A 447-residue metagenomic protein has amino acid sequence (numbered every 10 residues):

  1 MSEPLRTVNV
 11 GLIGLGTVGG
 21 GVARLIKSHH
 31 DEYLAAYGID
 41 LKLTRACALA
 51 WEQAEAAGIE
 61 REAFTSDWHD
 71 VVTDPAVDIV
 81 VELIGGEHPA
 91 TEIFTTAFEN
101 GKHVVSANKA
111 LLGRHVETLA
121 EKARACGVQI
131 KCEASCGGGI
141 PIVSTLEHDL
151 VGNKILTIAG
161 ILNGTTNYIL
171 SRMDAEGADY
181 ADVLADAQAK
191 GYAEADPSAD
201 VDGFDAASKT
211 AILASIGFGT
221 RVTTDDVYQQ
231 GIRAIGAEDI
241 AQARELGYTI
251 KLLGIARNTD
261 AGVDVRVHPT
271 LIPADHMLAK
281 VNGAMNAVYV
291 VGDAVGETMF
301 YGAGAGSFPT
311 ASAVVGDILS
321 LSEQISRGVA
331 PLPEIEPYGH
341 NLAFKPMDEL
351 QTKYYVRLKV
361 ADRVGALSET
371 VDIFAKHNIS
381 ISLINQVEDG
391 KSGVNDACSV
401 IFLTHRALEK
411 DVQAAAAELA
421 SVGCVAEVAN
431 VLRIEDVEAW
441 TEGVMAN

Functional and structural regions predicted by a protein language model:
S2-N100: N-terminal glycine-/serine-/threonine-rich beta1-alpha1-beta2 phosphate-ribose binding loop of Rossmann-like
A90-T96, N100, K109-E147: Rossmann-fold NAD(P)-binding glycine/threonine-rich loop
H103-V105, I381: A short hydrophobic/small-residue beta-strand
R124-D205, I212: Rossmann-like NAD(P)H-binding beta-loop-alpha module
D182-K280, M285-A287, G306: Substrate-binding/catalytic subdomain of NAD(P)-dependent oxidoreductase enzymes
I232, G296-T298, G302-F308: Glycine-rich phosphate/pyrophosphate-binding beta-alpha loops
H268-D293, S307-F308, A375, S380-V394: Low-complexity, glycine/alanine/valine/leucine- and proline-rich hydrophobic stretches
A313, I318-N447: A conserved regulatory-domain signal marking ACT and ACT-like small-molecule sensing domains and adjacent regulatory
